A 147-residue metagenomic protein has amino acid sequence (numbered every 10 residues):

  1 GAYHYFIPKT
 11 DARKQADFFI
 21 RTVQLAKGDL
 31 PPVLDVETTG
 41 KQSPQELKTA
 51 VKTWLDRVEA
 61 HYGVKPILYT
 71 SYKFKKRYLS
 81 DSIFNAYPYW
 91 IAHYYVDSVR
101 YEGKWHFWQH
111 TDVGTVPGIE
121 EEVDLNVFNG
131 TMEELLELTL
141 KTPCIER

Functional and structural regions predicted by a protein language model:
G1-V64: Substrate-binding cleft of extracellular glycoside hydrolase catalytic domains
G1-Y3, V33, I67-Y69, W90 (+1 more regions): Structural detector of well-ordered beta-strand residues that form the stable sheet scaffold of enzyme domains
Y5-I7, E37-T39, S71-K73, Y94-V96 (+1 more regions): Active-site beta-loop-alpha junctions enriched in small/polar residues
T10-R13, G40-L47, K75-S80, V99-Y101 (+1 more regions): Extracytoplasmic/secreted cell-surface and envelope-processing proteins
P31-T38, Y62-P66, Y95-W108: Short, surface-exposed, charge-dense and proline/glycine-enriched linear segments
L55-D56, L79-D81: Short amphipathic alpha-helical segments and helix-helix/interface helices
G63-K76: Aromatic-lined carbohydrate-recognition surfaces of secreted/lumenal glycan-active proteins
S80, F84-R147: Functionally critical loop-and-helix segments that line ligand-binding/catalytic clefts of soluble enzyme domains
